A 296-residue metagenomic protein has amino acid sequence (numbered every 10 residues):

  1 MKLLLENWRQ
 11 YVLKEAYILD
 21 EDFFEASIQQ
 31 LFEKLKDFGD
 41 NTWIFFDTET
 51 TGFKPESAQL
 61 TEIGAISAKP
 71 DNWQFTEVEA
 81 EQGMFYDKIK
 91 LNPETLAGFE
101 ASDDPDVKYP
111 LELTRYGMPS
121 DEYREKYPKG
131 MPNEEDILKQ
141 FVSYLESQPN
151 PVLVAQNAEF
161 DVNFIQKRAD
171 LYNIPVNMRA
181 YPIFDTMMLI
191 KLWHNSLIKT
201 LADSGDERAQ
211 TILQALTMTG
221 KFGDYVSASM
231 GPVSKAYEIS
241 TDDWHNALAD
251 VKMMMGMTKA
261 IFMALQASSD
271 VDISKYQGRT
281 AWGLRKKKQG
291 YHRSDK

Functional and structural regions predicted by a protein language model:
M1-D40, R293-K296: Charge-dense, intrinsically disordered terminal/linker segments
N7, Y11, S27-K34, Q140 (+3 more regions): Charge-rich, solvent-exposed alpha-helical interaction surfaces
D22-K34, D206-F222, K235-A236, L248 (+1 more regions): Acidic two-metal-ion nuclease catalytic site recognized across multiple nuclease folds, prominently DnaQ/RNase D-T
F23-Q166, S227-A236: Conserved non-catalytic scaffold segment of RNase H-like nuclease domains
F53-P55, K191, G256: Conserved protein kinase catalytic core
K90-Y127, T186-K252: Active-site-proximal helix-loop-helix substrate-binding element of RNase H-like nuclease domains
F160-F184: Substrate-recognition/cap helix-loop segment adjacent to the acidic, metal-dependent catalytic center of Asp-based
R168-Y172, L192, S196, A236 (+1 more regions): Active-site catalytic microenvironments for nucleophilic, acid-base chemistry
